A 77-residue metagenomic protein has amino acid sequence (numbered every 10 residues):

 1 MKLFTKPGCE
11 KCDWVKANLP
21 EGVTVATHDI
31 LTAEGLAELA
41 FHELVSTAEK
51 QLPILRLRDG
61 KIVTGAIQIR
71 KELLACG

Functional and structural regions predicted by a protein language model:
M1, E34, E72-C76: Extracytoplasmic thiol/disulfide redox context detector
M1, Q51-L52: Short, surface-exposed beta-edge/turn micro-motifs
M1-H28: Local sequence-structure signature of Cys/Sec-based thiol-disulfide redox active-site neighborhoods
G8, V15, G35, G65-I69: Amphipathic alpha-helical interface surfaces
A17-L19, F41-H42, I69-R70: Short, glycine/charged-enriched secondary-structure capping and boundary segments
E21-T24, E43-A48, L74: Short, low-complexity, polar/charged sequence segments that are solvent-exposed and flexible
D29-E49: Thioredoxin-like thiol-disulfide oxidoreductase module
P53-G77: Non-catalytic, surface beta->alpha helical segment in thiol-disulfide oxidoreductase systems
